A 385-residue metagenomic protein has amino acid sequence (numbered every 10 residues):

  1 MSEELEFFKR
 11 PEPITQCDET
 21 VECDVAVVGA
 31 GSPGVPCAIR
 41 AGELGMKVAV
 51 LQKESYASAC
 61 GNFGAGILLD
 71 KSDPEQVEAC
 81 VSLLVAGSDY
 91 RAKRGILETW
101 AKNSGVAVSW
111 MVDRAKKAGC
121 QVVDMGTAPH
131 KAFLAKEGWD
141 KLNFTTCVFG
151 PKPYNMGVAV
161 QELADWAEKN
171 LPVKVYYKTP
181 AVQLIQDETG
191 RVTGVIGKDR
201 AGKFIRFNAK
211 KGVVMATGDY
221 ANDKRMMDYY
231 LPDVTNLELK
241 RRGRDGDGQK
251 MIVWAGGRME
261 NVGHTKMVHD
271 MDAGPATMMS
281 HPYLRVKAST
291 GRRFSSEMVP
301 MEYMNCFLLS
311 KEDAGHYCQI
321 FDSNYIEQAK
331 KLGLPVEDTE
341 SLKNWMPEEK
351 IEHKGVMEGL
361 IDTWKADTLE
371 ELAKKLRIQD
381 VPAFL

Functional and structural regions predicted by a protein language model:
M1-V25: Extreme N-terminal leader/targeting segments of oxidoreductases
G29-S32, K53: Glycine-rich Rossmann-fold phosphate-binding loop(s) that bind the pyrophosphate of adenine dinucleotide cofactors
G42-N62: Glycine-rich FAD pyrophosphate-binding loop
I67-A101: Glycine-rich active-site loop/strand segments that organize a redox cofactor
R91-I96, R114-P129, R258-E260, T265 (+1 more regions): A short alpha-helix-loop-beta-strand transition element characteristic of N-terminal alpha/beta dinucleotide-binding
K102-K203, K224-R225: Conserved redox-cofactor binding core of oxidoreductases
R200-D272: Glycine-rich loop(s) and the adjacent beta-strand/alpha-helix scaffold that form part
Q249, R258-I378: An anion/pyrophosphate-binding glycine-rich loop and adjacent beta-alpha core in soluble alpha-beta enzymes
